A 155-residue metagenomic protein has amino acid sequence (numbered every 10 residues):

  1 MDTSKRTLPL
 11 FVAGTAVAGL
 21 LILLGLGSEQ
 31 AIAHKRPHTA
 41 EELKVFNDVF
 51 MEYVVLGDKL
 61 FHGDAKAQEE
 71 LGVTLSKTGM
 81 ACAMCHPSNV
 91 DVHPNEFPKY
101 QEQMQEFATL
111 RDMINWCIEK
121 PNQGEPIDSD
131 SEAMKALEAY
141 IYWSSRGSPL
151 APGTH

Functional and structural regions predicted by a protein language model:
T3-A16: Bacterial N-terminal signal peptides that target proteins for export
V12, A18-V45, N95: Small beta-barrel nucleic-acid-binding modules, principally OB-folds
H34-T74, N122-Q123, H155: Electrostatic cytochrome c docking/interface patches
L56, D112-M113, Q123-H155: C-terminal capping alpha-helices of c-type cytochrome domains
G57, G79-N89, L137, I141: The canonical Cys-X-X-Cys-His
F61-Q68, H86-N89, C117-N122, I141-S148: Sec/Tat-exported extracytoplasmic proteins
P94-Y100: Short cysteine/histidine-rich zinc-coordinating motifs and their immediately flanking basic loops
Q103-N115: Short microdomains enriched in Cys/His and/or Lys/Arg
